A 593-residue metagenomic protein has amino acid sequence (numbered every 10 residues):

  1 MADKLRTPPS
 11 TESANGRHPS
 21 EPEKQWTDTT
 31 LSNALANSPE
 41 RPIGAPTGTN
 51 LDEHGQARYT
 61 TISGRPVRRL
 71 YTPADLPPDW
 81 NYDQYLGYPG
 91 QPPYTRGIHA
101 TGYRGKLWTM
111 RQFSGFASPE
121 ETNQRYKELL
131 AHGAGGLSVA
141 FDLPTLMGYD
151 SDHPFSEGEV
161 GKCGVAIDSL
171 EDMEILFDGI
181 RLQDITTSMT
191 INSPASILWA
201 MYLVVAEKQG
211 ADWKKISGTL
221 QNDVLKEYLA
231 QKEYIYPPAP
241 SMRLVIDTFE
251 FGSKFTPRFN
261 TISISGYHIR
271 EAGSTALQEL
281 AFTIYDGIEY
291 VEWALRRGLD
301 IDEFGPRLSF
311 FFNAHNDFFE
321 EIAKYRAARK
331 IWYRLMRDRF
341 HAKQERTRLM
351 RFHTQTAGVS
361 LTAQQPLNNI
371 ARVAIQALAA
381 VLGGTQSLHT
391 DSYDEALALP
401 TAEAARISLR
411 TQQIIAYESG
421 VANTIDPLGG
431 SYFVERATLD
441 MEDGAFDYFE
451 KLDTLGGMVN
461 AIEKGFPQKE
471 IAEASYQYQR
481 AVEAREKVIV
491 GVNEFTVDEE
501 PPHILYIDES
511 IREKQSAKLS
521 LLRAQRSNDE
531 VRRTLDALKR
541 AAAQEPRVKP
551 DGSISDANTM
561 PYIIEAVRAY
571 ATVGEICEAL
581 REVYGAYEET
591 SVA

Functional and structural regions predicted by a protein language model:
A2-H315, E320-E321, R339-A342, R346-H353 (+3 more regions): Catalytic alpha/beta active-site cores
K4, H18, P22, D28 (+6 more regions): Flexible, glycine-rich loop/tail regions that form catalytic "lids" or insertion modules at the edges of active sites
P89, A117-Q124, I167-E171, S193-A200 (+18 more regions): Conserved active-site and cofactor/substrate-binding residues in soluble primary-metabolism enzymes
K106, D152-F155, Q183, L225-E227 (+10 more regions): Short acidic (Asp/Glu) and glycine-rich catalytic loops that position anionic groups and cofactors
F116, R125-H132, L170-I180, M201-V205 (+18 more regions): Generic, well-ordered alpha-helical scaffold segments in large soluble proteins
P154, L198-V205, E227-Q231, V245 (+14 more regions): Short alpha-helical interface elements
G158-K162, T187, K226-Y236, I269-T275 (+9 more regions): Short beta-alpha connecting loops at secondary-structure transitions that line or flank enzyme active sites
F259, D300-F304, A342-T356, Q364-Y393 (+4 more regions): Flexible glycine/proline-rich, aromatic-decorated loop/lid segments
